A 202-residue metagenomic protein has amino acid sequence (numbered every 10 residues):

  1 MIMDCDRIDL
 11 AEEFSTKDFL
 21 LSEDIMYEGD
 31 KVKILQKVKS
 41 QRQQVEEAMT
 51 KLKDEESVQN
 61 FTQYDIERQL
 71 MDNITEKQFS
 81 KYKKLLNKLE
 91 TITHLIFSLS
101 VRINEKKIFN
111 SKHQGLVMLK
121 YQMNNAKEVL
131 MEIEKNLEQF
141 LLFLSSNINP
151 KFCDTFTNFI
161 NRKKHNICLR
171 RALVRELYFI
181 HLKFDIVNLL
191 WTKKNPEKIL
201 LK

Functional and structural regions predicted by a protein language model:
M1-K202: Long intrinsically disordered, low-complexity, acidic S/T/P-rich regions of large eukaryotic scaffold/adaptor proteins
